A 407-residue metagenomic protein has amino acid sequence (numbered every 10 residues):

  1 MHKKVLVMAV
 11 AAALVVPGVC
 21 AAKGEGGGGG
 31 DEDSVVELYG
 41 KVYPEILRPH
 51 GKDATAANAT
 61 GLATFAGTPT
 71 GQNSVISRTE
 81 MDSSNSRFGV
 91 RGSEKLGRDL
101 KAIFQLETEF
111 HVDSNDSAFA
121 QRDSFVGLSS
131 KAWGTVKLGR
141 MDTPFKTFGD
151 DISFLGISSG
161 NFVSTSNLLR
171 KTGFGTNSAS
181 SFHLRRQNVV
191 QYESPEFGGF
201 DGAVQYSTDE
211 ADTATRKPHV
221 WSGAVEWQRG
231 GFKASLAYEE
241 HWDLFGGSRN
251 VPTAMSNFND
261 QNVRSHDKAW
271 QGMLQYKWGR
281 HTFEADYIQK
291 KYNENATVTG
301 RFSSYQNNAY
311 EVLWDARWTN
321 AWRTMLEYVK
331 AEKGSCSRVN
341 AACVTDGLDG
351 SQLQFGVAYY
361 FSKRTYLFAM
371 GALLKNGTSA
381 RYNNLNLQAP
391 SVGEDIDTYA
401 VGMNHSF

Functional and structural regions predicted by a protein language model:
M1-A22: Gram-negative bacterial Sec-dependent N-terminal signal peptides
G24, D31-R48, N73-D209, K217-H219 (+1 more regions): Outer membrane beta-barrel
V36-P44, R98, A102-L106, V136 (+10 more regions): Transmembrane beta-strands of outer-membrane beta-barrel proteins
P44-H50, T108-V112, D142-P144, Y206-E210 (+7 more regions): Transmembrane beta-strands of outer-membrane beta-barrel pores
P49-D53, D113-D116, T147-D150, G202 (+5 more regions): Outer-membrane beta-barrel proteins
T79-S83, A118, S181-L184, T215-K217 (+4 more regions): Short sequence motifs at beta-strands and strand-loop junctions characteristic of Gram-negative outer-membrane
S222-Y359, G371: Detector for outer-membrane/organellar transmembrane beta-barrel domains, recognizing the amphipathic beta-strand
F361, S391-F407: Outer-membrane beta-barrel "beta-signal"
